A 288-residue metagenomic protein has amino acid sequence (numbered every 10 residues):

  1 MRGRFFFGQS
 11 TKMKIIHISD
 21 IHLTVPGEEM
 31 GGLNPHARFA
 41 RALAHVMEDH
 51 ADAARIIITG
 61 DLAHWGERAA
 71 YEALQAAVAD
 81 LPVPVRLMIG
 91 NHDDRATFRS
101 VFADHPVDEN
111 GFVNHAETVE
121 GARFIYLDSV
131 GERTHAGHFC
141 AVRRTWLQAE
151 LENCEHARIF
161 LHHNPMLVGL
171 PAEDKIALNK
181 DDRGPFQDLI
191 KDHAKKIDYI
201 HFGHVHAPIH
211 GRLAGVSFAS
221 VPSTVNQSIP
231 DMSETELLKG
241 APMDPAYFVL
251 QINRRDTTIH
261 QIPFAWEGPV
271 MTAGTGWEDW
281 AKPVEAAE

Functional and structural regions predicted by a protein language model:
F5-A73, A77-D80, N153, P171: N-terminal active-site segment of His-dependent metallophosphoesterases
T11-H17, A116-Y126, L151-R158, L213-F218 (+1 more regions): Beta-strand-turn-beta hairpins that frame and shape the catalytic cleft of phosphate-ester-processing enzymes
H17-S19, A54-D61, V85-N91, D128 (+3 more regions): Active-site neighborhood of phospho(di)ester-bond hydrolases with catalytic His/Asp-centered motifs
S19-R38, H64, R95, R99-N110 (+4 more regions): Acidic/histidine-rich helix-loop elements that form or flank divalent-metal/phosphate-binding sites at the catalytic
T24-G27, H64-A69, N91-F98, E132-H135 (+3 more regions): Active-site environment of divalent metal-dependent phosphoester hydrolases
L33, D188-D192, I209-E288: Binuclear metal-dependent phosphoesterase catalytic core
A42-R55, A136-S217, V249, E278-E288: His/acidic metal-ligating clusters that form di-metal
R68-Q148, D182-I197, L237, A241-Q251: Extended active-site neighborhood of metal-dependent phosphoesterases/phosphodiesterases
